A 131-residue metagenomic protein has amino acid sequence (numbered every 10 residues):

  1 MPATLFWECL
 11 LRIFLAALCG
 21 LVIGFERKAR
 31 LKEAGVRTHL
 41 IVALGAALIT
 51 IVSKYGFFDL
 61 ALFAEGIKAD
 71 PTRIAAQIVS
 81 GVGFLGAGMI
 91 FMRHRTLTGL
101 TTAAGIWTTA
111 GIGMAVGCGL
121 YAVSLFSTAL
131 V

Functional and structural regions predicted by a protein language model:
M1-G66, D70-T72: Alpha-helical transmembrane segments and their membrane-interface boundaries that form or gate the permeation pathway
C9-R12, R73-I74, G119-A129: Loop-to-transmembrane alpha-helix initiation sites
R12-C19, G88-T96, A115-G117, L125-F126: Alpha-helical transmembrane segments in inner-membrane proteins
L21, L40, G81, G99-G105: Residue-level recognition of specific faces of alpha-helices
I41-I51, A104-G117: Small-residue-rich segments of transmembrane alpha-helices in multi-pass membrane proteins, especially helix faces
L60-D70, I90-R95, L125-V131: Juxtamembrane/interfacial segments around transmembrane helices
P71-T101: Ordered, amphipathic secondary-structure segments that act as subunit-interaction surfaces in large macromolecular
S80, G105-I112, T128-V131: Hydrophobic alpha-helical segments of small multi-pass membrane proteins
